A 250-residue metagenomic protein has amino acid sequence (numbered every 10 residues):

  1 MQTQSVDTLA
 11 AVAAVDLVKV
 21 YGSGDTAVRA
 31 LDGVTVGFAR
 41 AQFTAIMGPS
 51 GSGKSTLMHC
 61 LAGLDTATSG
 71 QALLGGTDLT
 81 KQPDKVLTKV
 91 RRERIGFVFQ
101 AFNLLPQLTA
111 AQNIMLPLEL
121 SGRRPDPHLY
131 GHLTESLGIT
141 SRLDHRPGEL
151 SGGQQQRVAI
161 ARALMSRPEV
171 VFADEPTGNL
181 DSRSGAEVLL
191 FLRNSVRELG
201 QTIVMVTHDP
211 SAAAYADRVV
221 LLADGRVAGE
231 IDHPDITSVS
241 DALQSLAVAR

Functional and structural regions predicted by a protein language model:
M1-S5: Pre-NBD coupling/linker segments of ABC/ABC-like ATPases
L9-A216, L221-L222, V227: ABC family nucleotide-binding domain
R226-R250: Conserved beta-strand-loop-alpha-helix hinge in the C-terminal portion of ABC ATPase nucleotide-binding domains
